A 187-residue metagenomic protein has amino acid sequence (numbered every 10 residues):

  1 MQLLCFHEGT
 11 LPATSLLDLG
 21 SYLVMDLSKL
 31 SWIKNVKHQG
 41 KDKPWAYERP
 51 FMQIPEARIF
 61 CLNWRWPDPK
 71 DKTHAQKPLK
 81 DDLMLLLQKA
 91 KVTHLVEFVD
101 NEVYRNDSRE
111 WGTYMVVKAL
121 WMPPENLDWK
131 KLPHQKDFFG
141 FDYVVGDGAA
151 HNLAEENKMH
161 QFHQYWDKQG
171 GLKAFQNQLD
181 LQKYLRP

Functional and structural regions predicted by a protein language model:
Q2-K77, M115, M122-N126, K136 (+2 more regions): Compositionally biased, charged N-terminal/linker segments
D71, K89-K91: A short beta-loop-beta micro-motif enriched in histidine and acidic residues
K77-L79, E110: Intrinsically disordered, low-complexity regulatory regions enriched in Ser/Pro/Gly/Thr and acidic residues
K91, E97-K168: Aromatic- and Lys/Arg-enriched surface recognition patch
